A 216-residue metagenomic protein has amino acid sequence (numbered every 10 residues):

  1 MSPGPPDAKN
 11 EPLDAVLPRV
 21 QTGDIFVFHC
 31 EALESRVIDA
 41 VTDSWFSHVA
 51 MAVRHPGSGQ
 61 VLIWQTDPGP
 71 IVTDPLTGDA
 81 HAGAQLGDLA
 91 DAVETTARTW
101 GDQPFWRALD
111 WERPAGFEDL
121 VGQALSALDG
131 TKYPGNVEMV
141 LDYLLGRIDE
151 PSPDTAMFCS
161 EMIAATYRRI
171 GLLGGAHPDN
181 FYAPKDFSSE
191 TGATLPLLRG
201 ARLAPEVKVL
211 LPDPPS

Functional and structural regions predicted by a protein language model:
M1-S216: Cysteine-nucleophile amide-bond enzymes
